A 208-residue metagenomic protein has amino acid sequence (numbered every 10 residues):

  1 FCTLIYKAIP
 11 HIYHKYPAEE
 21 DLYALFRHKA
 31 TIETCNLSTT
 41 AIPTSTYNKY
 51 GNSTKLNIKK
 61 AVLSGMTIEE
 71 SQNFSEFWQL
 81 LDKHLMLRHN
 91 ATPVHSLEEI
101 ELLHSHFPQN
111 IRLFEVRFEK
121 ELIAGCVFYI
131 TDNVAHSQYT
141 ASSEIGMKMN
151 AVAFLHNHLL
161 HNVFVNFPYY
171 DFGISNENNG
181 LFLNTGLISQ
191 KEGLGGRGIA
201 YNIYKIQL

Functional and structural regions predicted by a protein language model:
F1-C2, N162: Short, basic/hydrophobic alpha-helical segments
C2-L4, P168: Short acidic/polar active-site loop segments enriched in Thr and Asp
Y6-A8, F172: Conserved beta-strand positions
A8-G146: A conserved beta-strand-loop-helix scaffold within acyl/acetyltransferase catalytic domains
N110-L208: Aromatic (often tryptophan-rich) hydrophobic motifs at membrane interfaces
